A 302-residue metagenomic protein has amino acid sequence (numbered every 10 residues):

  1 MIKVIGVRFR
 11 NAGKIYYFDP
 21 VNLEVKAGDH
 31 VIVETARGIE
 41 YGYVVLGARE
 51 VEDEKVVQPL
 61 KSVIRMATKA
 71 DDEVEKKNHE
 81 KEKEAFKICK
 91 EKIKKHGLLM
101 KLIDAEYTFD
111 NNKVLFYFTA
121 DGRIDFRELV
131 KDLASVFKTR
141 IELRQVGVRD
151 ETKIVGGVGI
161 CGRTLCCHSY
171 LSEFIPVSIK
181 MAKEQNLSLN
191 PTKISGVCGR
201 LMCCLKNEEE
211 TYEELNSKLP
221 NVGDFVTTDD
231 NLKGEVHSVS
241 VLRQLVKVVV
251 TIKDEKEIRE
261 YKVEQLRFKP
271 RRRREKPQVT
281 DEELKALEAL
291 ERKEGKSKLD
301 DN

Functional and structural regions predicted by a protein language model:
M1-I15, I194-N207, D254: Short, basic/aromatic beta-hairpin or loop at an interaction surface
M1-K3, V25-A27, L219-V222, S240-Q244: A short, compositionally biased
M1-S188: Acidic-enriched and Gly/Ser
K14-Y17, E40-G42, L232-G234, E257-E264: Short beta-strand segments
V33, T227-D229: A generic structural signal for residues embedded in beta-strands
G157, C161-T227, G234-H237: Conserved glycine-centered short motifs in functionally critical loops
S240-E260: Basic/aromatic-rich interaction segments and small domains that mediate binding to polyanionic partners
I258-N302: Intrinsically disordered, low-complexity linker and terminal regions at domain boundaries
